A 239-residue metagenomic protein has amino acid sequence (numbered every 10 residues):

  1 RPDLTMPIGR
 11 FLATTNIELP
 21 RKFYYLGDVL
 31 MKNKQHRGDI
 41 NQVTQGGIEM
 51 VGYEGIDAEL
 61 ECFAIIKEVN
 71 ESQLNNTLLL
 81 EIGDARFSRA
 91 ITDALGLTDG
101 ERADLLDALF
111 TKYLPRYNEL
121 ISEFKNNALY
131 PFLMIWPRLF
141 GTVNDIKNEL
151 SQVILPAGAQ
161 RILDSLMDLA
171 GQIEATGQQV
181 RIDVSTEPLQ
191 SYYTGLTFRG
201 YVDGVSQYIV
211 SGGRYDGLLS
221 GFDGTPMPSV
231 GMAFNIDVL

Functional and structural regions predicted by a protein language model:
P2, E81: Active-site-adjacent beta-strand anchor residues
D3-I17, R21-N75, I121-L239: Positively charged, Gly/Ser-enriched RNA/tRNA-binding surfaces
I65-E71, R86-G96: Hydrophobic mid-domain F-helix/FG-region of cytochrome P450s
I82-D93, T186-G195: Beta-rich nucleic-acid/ligand-interaction surfaces
G83, L97-G100, K112-P115, G141 (+2 more regions): Short coil/turn linker and secondary-structure boundary residues
T92, D104-D107, S229: Short, flexible active-site loop motifs that bind/organize anionic cofactors or intermediates
L97-S122, V202: Acidic, His- and aromatic-enriched active-site or binding-groove loops in soluble protein domains that engage sugars
